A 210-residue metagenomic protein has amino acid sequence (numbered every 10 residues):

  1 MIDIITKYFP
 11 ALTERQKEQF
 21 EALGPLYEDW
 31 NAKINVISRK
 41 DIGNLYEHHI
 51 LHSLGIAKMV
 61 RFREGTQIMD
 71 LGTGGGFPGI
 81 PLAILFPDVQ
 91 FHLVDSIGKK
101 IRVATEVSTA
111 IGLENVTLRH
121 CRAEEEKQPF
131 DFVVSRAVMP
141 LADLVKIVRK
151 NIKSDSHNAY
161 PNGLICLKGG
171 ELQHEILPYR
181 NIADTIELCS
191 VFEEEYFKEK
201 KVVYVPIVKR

Functional and structural regions predicted by a protein language model:
M1-M69, K99-V116: Class I SAM-dependent transferase core
L54-S135, V145: Conserved SAM/SAH cofactor-binding pocket of Class I
I84-Q90, I152-S154, A159: Conserved S-adenosyl-L-methionine
Q90, N115-T117, G163, D184-E187: Conserved beta-strand segments of alpha/beta enzyme cores
A137-P140, L172: Short glycine-rich anion-binding loops that position phosphate/pyrophosphate groups of nucleotides and phosphorylated
L141-I152: A short, conserved alpha-helix within the catalytic core of class I
S156-E171: Conserved beta-strand signature within the Rossmann-like core of class I S-adenosyl-L-methionine
G169-R210: Active-site capping/gating segments
